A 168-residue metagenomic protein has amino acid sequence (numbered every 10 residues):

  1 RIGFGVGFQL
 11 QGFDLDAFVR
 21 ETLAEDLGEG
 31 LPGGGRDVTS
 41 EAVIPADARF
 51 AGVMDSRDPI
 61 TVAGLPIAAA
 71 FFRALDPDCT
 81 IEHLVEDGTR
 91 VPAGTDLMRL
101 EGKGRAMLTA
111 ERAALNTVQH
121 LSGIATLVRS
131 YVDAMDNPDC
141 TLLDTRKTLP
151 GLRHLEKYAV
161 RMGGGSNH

Functional and structural regions predicted by a protein language model:
I2-H168: Acidic/glycine-rich phosphate/pyrophosphate-binding loops and surrounding catalytic core that coordinate Mg2+
